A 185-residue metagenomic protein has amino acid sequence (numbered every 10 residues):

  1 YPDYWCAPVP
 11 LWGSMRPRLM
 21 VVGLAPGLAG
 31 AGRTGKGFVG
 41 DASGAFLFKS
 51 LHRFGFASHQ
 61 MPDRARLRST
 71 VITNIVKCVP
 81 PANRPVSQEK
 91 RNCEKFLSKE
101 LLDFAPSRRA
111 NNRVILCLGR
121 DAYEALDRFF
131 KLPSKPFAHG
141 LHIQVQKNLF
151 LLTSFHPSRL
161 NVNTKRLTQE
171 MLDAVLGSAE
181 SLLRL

Functional and structural regions predicted by a protein language model:
Y1-P136, L141, V145, L149-L185: A polyanion-binding, active-site-adjacent surface
